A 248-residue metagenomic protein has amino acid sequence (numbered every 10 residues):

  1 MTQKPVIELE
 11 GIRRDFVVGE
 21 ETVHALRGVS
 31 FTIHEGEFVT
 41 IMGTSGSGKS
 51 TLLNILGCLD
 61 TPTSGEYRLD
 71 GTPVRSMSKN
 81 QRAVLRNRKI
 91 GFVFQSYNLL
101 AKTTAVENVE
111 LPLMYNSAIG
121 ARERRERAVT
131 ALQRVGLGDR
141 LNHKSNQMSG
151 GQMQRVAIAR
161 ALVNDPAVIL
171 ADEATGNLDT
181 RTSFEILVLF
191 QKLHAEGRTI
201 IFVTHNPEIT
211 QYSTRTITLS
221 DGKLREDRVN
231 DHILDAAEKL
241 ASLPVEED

Functional and structural regions predicted by a protein language model:
M1-Q3: Short, low-complexity, intrinsically disordered N-terminal peptides in bacterial proteins
P5-L219: ABC family nucleotide-binding domain
K223-D248: Conserved beta-strand-loop-alpha-helix hinge in the C-terminal portion of ABC ATPase nucleotide-binding domains
